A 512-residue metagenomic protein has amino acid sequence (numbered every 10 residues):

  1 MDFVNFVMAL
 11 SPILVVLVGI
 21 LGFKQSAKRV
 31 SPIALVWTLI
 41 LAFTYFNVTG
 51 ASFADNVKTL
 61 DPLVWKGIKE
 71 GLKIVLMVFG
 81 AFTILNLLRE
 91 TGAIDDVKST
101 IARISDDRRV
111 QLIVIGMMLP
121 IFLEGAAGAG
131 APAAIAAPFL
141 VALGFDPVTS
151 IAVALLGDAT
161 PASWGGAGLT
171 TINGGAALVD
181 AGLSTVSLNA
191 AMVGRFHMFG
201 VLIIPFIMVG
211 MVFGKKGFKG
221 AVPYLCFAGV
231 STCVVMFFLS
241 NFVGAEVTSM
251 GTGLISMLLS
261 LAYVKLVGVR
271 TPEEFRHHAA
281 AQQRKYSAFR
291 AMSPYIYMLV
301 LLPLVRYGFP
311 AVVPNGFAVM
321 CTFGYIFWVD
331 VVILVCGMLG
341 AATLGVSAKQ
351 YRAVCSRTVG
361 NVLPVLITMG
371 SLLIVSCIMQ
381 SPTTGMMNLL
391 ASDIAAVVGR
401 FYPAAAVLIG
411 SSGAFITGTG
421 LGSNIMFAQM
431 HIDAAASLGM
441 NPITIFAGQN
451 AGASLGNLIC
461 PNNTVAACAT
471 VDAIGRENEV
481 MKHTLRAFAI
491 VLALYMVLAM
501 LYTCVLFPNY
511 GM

Functional and structural regions predicted by a protein language model:
M1-F6, K24-V30, L60-L72, S187-R195 (+6 more regions): Interfacial loop-to-helix junctions that mark the boundaries of transmembrane helices in multi-pass membrane
M1-S11, G71-I74, A129-P132, S187-I203 (+5 more regions): Structural signature of hydrophobic alpha-helical transmembrane segments
M8-L17, Q25-G50, V75-A81, L225 (+5 more regions): Hydrophobic mid-bilayer segments of alpha-helices in multi-pass membrane transport proteins, especially secondary
K24, S163-H277, A451-M512: Juxtamembrane and boundary regions of transmembrane helices in multi-pass small-molecule transporters and channels
K58-D95, V114-I121, S287-G308, C321-G385 (+2 more regions): Core transmembrane alpha-helical segments of multi-pass membrane transporters/permeases
K69-I74, I101-I115, L143-T149, I326-V329 (+3 more regions): Membrane-interfacial loop-to-helix junctions in multi-pass transporters
D107-P138, A142, A159, L366-P382 (+1 more regions): Hydrophobic alpha-helical transmembrane segments of multi-pass integral membrane proteins, predominantly secondary
R109-I121, P147-S163, T185-P205, R400-F415 (+1 more regions): Alpha-helical transmembrane segments of multi-pass membrane proteins
